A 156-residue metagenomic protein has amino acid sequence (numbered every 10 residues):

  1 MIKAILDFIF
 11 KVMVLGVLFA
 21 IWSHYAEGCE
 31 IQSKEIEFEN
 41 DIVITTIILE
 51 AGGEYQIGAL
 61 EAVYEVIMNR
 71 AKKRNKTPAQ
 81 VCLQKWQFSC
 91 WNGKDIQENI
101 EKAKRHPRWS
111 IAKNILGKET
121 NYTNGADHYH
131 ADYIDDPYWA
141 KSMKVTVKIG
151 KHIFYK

Functional and structural regions predicted by a protein language model:
M1-A4: N-terminal secretory signal peptides that target proteins for export/translocation
I9-S23: Hydrophobic membrane-insertion alpha-helices, especially the h-region of bacterial N-terminal signal peptides
C29-K156: Bacterial extracytoplasmic/cell-wall-associated proteins, especially those involved in peptidoglycan
